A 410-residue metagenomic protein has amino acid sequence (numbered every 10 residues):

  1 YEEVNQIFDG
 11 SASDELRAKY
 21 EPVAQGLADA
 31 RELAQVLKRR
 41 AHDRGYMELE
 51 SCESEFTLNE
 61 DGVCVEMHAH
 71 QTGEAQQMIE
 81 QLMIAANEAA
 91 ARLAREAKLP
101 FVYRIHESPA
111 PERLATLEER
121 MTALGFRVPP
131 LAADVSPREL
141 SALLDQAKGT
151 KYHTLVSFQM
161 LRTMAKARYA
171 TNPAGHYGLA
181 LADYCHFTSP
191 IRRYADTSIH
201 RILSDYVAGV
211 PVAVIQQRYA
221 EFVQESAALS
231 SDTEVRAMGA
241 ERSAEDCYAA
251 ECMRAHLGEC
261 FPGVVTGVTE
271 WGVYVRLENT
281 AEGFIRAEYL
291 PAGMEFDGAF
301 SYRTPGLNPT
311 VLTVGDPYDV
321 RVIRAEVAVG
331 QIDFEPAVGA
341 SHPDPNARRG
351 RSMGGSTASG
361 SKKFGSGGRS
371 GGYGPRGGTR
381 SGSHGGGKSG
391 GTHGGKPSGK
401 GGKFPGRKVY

Functional and structural regions predicted by a protein language model:
Y1-Y410: Conserved, carboxylate-rich catalytic/transport cores that coordinate ions
